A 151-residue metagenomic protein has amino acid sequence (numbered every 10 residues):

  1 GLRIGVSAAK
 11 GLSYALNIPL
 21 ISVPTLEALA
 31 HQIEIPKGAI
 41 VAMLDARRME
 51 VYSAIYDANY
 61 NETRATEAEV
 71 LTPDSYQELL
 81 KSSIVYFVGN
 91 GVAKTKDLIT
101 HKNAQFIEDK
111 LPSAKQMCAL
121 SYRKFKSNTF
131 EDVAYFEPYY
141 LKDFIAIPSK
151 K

Functional and structural regions predicted by a protein language model:
G1-L20: DPxDG-like acidic metal-binding loop motif
L2, L29, I40, T66-E67 (+2 more regions): Glycine-rich, flexible loop/turn motifs
I4-A8, T72, S113-M117: Catalytic-loop motifs flanking and including active-site residues across diverse enzymes
V6, K10, K94-K96, V133: Basic, gly/Ser/Thr/Pro-rich low-complexity segments located predominantly at protein N termini
A8-L12, L29-A30, M117, S121: Buried hydrophobic packing segments
A15, K102, K124-N128, I147: Change "in soluble alpha/beta enzymes" to "in soluble alpha/beta proteins
P19-P112, Y140, I145-A146, K150: Surface "functional belts" at beta-alpha junctions
I107-Y139: Glycine-rich phosphate-binding/hydrolytic loop that grips phosphoryl groups
